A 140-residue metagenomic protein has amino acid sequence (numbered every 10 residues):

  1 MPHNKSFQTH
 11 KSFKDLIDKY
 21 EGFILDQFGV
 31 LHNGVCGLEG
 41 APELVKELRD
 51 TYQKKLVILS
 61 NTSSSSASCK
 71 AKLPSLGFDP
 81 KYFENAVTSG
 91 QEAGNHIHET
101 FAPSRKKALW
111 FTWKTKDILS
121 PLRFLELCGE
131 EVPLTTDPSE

Functional and structural regions predicted by a protein language model:
M1-E140: HAD-like aspartate-dependent phosphatase fold
